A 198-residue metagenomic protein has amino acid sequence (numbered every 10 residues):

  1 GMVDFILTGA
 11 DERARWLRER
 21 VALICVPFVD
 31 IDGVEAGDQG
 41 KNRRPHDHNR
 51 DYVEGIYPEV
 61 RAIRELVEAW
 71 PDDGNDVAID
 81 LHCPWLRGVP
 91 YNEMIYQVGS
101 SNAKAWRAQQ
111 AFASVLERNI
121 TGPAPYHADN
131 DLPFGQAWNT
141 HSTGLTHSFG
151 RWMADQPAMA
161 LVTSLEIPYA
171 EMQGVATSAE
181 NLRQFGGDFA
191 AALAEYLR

Functional and structural regions predicted by a protein language model:
G1-G150, A154-D155, M159, S164-E166: Active-site/substrate-binding loop(s) of hydrolase catalytic cores
V162-A176: Short helix/strand-capping connector loops at secondary-structure junctions
M172-R198: His/Asp/Glu-rich mid-to-C-terminal helical/loop segments that flank catalytic regions of hydrolases
